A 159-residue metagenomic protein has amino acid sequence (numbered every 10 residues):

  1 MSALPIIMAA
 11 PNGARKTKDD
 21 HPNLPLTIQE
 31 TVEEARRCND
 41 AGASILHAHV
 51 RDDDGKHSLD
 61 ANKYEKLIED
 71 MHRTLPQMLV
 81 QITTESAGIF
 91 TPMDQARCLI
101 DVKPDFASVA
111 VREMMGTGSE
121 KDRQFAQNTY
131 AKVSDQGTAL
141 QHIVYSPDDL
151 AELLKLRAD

Functional and structural regions predicted by a protein language model:
M1-N23, S108: N-terminal small/glycine-rich loop or linker at the start of catalytic domains across soluble metabolic enzymes
A3, A9, K56-T84, N128-D135: Alpha-helix-loop-beta-strand connector modules within alpha/beta enzyme cores
L4-M8, I45-H47, Q77-Q81, P104-S108 (+1 more regions): Structural preference for beta-strand elements that scaffold enzyme active sites
A9, I28, V32, I45-G55 (+1 more regions): Histidine-centered catalytic micro-motifs
A10-A14, R51-D53, T83-A87, A110-M114 (+1 more regions): Active-site beta-loop-alpha junctions enriched in small/polar residues
D19, S44-L67: Glycine-rich, proline-tolerant flexible connector loops at the mouths of alpha/beta enzymes
T31, C38, H49, A107 (+1 more regions): Conserved, mostly hydrophobic/aromatic
F106-D159: Catalytic alpha/beta core domains of metabolic enzymes, predominantly
